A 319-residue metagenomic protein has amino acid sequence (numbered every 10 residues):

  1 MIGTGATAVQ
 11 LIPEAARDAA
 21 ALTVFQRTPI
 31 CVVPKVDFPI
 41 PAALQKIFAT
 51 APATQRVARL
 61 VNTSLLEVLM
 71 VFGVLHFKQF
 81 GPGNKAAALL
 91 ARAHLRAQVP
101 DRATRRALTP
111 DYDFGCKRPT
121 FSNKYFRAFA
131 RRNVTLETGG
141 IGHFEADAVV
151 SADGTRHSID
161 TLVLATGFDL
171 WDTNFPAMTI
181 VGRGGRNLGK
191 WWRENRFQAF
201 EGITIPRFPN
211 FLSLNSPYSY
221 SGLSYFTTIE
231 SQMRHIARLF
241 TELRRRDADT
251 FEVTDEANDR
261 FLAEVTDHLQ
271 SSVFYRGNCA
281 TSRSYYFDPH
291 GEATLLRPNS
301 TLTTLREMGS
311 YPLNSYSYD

Functional and structural regions predicted by a protein language model:
M1-A93, A97, V134-T135, H157 (+3 more regions): Rossmann-like dinucleotide-binding core of oxidoreductases
A8-Q10, L164-G182: Flavin (primarily FAD) binding-site architecture
Q79-A87, Y112-K124: Short beta-strand to alpha-helix junction loop
F121-F126, T179-N210, V273-G277: FAD-binding beta-loop-beta segment adjacent to the flavin cofactor pocket
R132-A152: A conserved short coil-to-beta-strand element within the FAD-binding core of flavoproteins
V150-T161: Core beta-strand elements of the Rossmann-like FAD/NAD(P) dinucleotide-binding domain in flavoenzyme oxidoreductases
D153, T166-G167, N215: Glycine-rich, N-terminal phosphate-binding loop of Rossmann-like dinucleotide-binding domains
E230, R234-D319: C-terminal active-site-capping segments
